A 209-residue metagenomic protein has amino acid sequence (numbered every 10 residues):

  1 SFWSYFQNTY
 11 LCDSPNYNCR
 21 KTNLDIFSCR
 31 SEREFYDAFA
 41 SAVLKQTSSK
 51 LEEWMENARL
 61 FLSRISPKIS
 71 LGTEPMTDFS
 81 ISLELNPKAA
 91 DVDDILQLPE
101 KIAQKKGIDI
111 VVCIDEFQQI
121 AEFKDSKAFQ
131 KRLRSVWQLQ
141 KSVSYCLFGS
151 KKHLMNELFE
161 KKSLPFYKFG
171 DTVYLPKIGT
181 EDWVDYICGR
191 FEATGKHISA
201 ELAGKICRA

Functional and structural regions predicted by a protein language model:
S1-I110: P-loop NTPase nucleotide-binding core
Y10-S14, W137-Q140, K162-S163: Active-site catalytic pocket residues across diverse enzymes, especially alpha/beta-hydrolases
Y17-C19, F159-K177: A short helix-turn-beta junction within AAA+ P-loop NTPase domains corresponding to the substrate/partner-engaging
F27-S31, F117-Q119, S150-L154, I178-E181: Conserved nucleotide-binding/hydrolysis micro-motifs of P-loop NTPases
I81-K151, E160: Conserved Walker B catalytic segment
K101, K105-D109, E192-H197, G204: C-terminal alpha-helical "lid" subdomain
L175-L202: Conserved small helical "lid"/interfacial subdomain of P-loop NTPases
E201-A209: A short helix-loop-helix "switch/interaction" segment in the helical subdomain of ASCE P-loop NTPases
